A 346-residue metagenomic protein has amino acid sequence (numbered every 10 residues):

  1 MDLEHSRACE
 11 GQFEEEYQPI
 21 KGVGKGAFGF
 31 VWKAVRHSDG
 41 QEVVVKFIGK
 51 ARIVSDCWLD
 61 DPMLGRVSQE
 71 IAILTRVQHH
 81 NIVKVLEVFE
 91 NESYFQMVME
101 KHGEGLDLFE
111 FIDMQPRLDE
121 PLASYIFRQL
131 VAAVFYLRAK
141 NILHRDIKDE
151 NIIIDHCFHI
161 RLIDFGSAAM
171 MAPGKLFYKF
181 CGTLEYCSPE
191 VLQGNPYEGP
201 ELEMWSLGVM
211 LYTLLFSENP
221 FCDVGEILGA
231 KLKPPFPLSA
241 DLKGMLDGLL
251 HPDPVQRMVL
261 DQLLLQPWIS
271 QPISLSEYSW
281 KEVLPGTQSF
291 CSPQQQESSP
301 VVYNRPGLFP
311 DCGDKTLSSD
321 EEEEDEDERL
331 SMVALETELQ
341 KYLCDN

Functional and structural regions predicted by a protein language model:
F30: Conserved N-lobe ATP-binding subsite of Hanks-type protein kinase domains, especially the beta3 VAIK lysine
I48-V77: Conserved N-lobe beta3->alphaC-helix segment of eukaryotic protein kinase catalytic domains
V88: Activation-segment/catalytic-loop signature of the eukaryotic protein kinase fold
E92-E100, L108-E110: A conserved loop-to-beta-strand element in the N-lobe of protein kinase catalytic cores that borders the ATP-binding
D107-R117: AlphaC helix of the protein kinase catalytic domain
I126-F127: Activation segment signature within eukaryotic-like protein kinase domains
P252-Q256, Q262-E277: Terminal C-lobe "cap" of eukaryotic-type protein kinase domains
S276-N346: Regulatory extensions appended to serine/threonine kinase catalytic cores
